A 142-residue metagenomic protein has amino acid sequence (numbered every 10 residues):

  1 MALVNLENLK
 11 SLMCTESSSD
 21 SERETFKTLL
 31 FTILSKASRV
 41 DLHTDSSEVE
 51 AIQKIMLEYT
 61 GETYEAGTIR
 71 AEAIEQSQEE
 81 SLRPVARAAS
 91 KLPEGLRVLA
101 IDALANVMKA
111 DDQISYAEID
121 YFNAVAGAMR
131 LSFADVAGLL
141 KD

Functional and structural regions predicted by a protein language model:
M1-D142: Small-residue-enriched hydrophobic alpha-helices in membranes
